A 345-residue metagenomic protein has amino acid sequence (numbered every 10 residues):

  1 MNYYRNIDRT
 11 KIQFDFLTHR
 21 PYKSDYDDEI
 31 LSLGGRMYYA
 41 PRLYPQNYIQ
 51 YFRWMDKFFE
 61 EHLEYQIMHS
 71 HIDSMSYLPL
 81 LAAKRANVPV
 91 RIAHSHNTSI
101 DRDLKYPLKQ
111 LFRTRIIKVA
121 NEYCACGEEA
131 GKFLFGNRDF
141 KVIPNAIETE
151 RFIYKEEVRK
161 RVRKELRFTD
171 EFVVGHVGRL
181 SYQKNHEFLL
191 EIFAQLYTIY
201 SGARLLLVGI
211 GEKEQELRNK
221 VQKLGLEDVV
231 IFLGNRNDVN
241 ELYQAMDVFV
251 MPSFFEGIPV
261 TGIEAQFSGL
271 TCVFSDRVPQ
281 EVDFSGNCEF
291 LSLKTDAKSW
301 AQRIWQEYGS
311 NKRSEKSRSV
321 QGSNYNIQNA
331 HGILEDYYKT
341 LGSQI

Functional and structural regions predicted by a protein language model:
M1-N2, F172, H176-Q195, E212-R218: A conserved mid-protein helix/loop that constitutes part of the nucleotide-sugar donor-binding site
N2-R53, F58, E212, Y337: N-terminal strand-loop element at the rim of the active site of nucleotide-sugar-dependent glycosyltransferases
Y44-Q50, K132-N137, A146-E165, Q328 (+1 more regions): Acidic anion/phosphate-binding donor-loop and adjacent secondary structure in glycosyltransferase catalytic cores
S70-S76, S95: Short His-centered aromatic/hydrophobic patch
R151, N311-I345: A charged, aromatic-enriched C-terminal amphipathic alpha-helix characteristic of glycosyltransferases across folds
R218-G234: Nucleotide-activated donor-binding/catalytic signature segment of Leloir-type glycosyltransferases, i.e., the conserved
N235, F254: Aromatic "clamp/platform" in nucleotide-sugar-dependent glycosyltransferases that forms part of the donor/acceptor
E281-S310: Change "using UDP/GDP/dTDP sugars" to "using nucleotide sugars
